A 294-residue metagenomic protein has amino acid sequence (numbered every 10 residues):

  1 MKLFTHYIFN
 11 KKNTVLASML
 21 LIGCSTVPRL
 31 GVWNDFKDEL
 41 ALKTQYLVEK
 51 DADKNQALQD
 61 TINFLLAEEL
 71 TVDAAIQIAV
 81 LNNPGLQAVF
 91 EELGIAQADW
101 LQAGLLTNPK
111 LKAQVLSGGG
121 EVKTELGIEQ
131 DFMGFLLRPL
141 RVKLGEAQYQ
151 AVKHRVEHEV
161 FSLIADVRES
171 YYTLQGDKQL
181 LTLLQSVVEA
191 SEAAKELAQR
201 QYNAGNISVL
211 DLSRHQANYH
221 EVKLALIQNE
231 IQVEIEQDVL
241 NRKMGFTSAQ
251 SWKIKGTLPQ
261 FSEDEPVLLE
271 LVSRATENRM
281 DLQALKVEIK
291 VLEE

Functional and structural regions predicted by a protein language model:
K2-L81, E230-R274: Terminal intrinsically disordered/low-complexity segments used for targeting and assembly
A57-E68, P109-L137, R141-L144, I254-L268: Small/polar, glycine/serine/threonine/aspartate-rich low-complexity segments that form flexible
I76, K112, E125-G127, Y171 (+1 more regions): Membrane-embedded beta-strand positions in outer-membrane beta-barrel channels/transporters
L81-A88, G94-P109, L126-L144, K153-F161 (+5 more regions): A glycine-/polar-enriched beta->alpha junction
A96, N108-G118, E169, G176: Short, glycine/charge-rich beta-strand/loop segments that flank catalytic centers and engage negatively charged groups
H154, H158-R274: Periplasmic alpha-helical coiled-coil/stalk elements that build and connect Gram-negative outer-membrane
E288-V291: Long hydrophobic segments that form regular secondary structure
